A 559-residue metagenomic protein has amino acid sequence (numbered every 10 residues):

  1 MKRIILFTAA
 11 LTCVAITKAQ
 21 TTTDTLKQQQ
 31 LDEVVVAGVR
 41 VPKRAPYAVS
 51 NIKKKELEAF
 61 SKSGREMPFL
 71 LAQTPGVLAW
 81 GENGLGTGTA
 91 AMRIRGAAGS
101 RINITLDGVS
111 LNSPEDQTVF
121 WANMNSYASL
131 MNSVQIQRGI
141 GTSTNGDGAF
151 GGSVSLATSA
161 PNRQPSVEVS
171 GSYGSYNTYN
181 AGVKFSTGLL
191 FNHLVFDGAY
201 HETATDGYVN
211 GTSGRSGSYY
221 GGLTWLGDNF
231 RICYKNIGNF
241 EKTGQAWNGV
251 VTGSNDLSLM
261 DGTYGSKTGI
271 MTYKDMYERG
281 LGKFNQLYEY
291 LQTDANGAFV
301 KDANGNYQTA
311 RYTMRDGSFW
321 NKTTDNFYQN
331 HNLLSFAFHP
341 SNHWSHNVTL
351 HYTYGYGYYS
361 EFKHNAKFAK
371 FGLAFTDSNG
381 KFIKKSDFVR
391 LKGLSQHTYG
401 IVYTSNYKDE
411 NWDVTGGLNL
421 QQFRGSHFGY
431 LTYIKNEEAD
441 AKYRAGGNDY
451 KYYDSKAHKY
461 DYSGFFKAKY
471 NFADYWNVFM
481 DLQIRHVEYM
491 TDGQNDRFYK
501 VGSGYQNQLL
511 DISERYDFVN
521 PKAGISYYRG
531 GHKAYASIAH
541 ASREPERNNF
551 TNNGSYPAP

Functional and structural regions predicted by a protein language model:
Q30-K62, A91: N-terminal periplasmic "start-of-domain" segments of outer-membrane beta-barrel proteins
P68-S110, N132: Extracytoplasmic beta-strand/coil segments of soluble accessory domains associated with Gram-negative outer-membrane
S110-R138, A157: Short acidic/polar hinge/loop motifs at secondary-structure boundaries that mediate gating or recognition
S166, Y173-A204, V209-N248, T252-Q292 (+2 more regions): Transmembrane beta-barrel wall of Gram-negative outer-membrane proteins
G171-N177, E202-D206, G227-N229, G238-K242 (+7 more regions): Transmembrane beta-strands of outer-membrane beta-barrel pores
S172-N180, E202-L226, T243-A246, N304-S335 (+4 more regions): Outer-membrane beta-barrel proteins
N192-F196, N229-Y234, H343-H346, N411-V414 (+2 more regions): Repeated loop/turn-to-beta-strand initiation elements of outer-membrane beta-barrel proteins
N419-F423, G446-P559: Structural signature of Gram-negative outer-membrane beta-barrels, strongest in the C-terminal barrel of TonB-dependent
